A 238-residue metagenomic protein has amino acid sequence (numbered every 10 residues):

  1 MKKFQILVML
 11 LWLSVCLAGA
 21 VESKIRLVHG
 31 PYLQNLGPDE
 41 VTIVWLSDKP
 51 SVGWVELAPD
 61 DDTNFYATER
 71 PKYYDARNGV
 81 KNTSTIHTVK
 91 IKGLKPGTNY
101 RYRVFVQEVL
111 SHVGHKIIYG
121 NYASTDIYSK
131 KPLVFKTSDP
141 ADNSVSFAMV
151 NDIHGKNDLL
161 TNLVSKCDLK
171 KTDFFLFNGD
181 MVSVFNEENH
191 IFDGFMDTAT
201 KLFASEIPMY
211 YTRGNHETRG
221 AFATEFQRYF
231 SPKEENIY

Functional and structural regions predicted by a protein language model:
M1-V8: Bacterial N-terminal signal peptides that target proteins for export
V8-C16: Bacterial N-terminal signal peptides
L17-M149, L169: Acidic, histidine-bearing metal-coordination/catalytic regions of metal-dependent phosphoesterases
Y32, V104-V134, F192-Y238: Extended active-site neighborhood of metal-dependent phosphoesterases/phosphodiesterases
L36-D39, V184-F185, Y229: Surface-exposed loop/turn and secondary-structure junction residues enriched for glycine/proline
N143-A221: Conserved, compact domain cores that house catalytic/ligand-binding motifs in diverse enzymes and effector modules
